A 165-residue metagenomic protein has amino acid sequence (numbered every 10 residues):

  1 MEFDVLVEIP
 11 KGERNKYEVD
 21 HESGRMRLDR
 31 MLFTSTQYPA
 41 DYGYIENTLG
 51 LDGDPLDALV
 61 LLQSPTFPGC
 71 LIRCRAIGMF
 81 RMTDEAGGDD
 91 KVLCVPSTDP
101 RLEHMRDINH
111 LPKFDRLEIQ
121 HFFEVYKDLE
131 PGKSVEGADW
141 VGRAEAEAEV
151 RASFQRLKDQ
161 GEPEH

Functional and structural regions predicted by a protein language model:
M1-H165: Hydrophobic N-terminal alpha-helices or hydrophobic patches in metabolic proteins across all domains of life
